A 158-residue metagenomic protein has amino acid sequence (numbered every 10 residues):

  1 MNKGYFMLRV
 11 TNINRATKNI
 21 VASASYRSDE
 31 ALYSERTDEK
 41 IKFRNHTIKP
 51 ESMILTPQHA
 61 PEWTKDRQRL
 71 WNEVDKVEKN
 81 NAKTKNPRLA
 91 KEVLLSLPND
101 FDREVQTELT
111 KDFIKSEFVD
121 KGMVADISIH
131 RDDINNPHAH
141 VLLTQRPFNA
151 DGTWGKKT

Functional and structural regions predicted by a protein language model:
M1-T158: N-terminal nicking endonuclease/strand-transfer module with a His-rich metal-binding environment and a catalytic Tyr
